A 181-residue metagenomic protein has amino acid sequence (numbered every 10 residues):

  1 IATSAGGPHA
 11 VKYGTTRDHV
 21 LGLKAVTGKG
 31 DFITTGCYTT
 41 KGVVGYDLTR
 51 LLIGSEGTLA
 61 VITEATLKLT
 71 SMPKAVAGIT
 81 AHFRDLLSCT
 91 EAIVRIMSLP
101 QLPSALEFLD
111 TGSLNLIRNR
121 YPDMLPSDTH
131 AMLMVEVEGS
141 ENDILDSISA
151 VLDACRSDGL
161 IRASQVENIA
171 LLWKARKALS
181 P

Functional and structural regions predicted by a protein language model:
I1-P181: Noncatalytic alpha-helical scaffold of FAD-dependent oxidoreductases
